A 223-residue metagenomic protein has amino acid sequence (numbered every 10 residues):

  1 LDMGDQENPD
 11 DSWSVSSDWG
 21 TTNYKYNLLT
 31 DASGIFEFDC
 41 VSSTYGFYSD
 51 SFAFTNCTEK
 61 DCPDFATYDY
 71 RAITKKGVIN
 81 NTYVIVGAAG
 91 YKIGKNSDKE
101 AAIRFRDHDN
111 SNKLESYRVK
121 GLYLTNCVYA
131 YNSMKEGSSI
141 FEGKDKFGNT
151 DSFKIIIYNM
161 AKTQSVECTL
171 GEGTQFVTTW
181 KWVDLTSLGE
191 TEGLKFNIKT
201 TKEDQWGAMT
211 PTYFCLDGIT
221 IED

Functional and structural regions predicted by a protein language model:
L1-R106, L114: N-terminal targeting leaders for non-cytosolic proteins
E7, V128, T200: Short, flexible active-site-adjacent loop segments at beta-strand->alpha-helix junctions, enriched in small/polar
L114-G121, T191: Extended extracellular/luminal ectodomain segments enriched in beta-structured repeat modules
Y123-T125: Short edge beta-strand/loop segments characteristic of extracellular beta-sandwich folds
C127-N132, E203-Q205: Short catalytic/ligand-binding loop motif for oxyanion handling, primarily in non-cytosolic enzymes, centered on
S133-I155: Short coil-to-beta strand junction motifs in C2/discoidin
N149-D223: Terminal, low-complexity interaction segments
